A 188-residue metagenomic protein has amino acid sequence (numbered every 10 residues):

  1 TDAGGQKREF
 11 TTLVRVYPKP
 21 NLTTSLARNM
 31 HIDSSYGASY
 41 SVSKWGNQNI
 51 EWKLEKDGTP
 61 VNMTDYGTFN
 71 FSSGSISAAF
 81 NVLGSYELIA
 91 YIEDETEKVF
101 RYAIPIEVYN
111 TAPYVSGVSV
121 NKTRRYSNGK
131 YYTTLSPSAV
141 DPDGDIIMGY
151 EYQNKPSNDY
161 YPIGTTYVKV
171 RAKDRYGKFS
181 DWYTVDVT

Functional and structural regions predicted by a protein language model:
T1, N70-F71, F80-V82, Y160-P162: Residue-level recognition of secondary-structure-to-loop junctions
T1-A3, A78, Y86-D94, T165-D174: Append "Rare intracellular matches occur via the same short Y/T/C beta-strand/loop motifs
D2, Y40-G46, D94, S138-D145 (+1 more regions): Extracellular acidic, Ser/Thr/Pro-rich low-complexity tracts
A3-E9, E95-R101, R175-W182: Short, exposed coil/turn segments at beta-strand boundaries within extracellular/luminal domains
E9-V16, R101-V108, D181-T188: C-terminal edge beta-strand
P20-N21, P113-Y114: Proline-centered linker/hinge motifs at extracellular inter-domain junctions
D33-V42, K130-A139: A short beta-strand segment in extracellular, disulfide-stabilized domains
Q48-D65, P137-A139, G144-P156: Change to "...patches in solvent-exposed regions of secreted, membrane-anchored, or virion-exposed structural
